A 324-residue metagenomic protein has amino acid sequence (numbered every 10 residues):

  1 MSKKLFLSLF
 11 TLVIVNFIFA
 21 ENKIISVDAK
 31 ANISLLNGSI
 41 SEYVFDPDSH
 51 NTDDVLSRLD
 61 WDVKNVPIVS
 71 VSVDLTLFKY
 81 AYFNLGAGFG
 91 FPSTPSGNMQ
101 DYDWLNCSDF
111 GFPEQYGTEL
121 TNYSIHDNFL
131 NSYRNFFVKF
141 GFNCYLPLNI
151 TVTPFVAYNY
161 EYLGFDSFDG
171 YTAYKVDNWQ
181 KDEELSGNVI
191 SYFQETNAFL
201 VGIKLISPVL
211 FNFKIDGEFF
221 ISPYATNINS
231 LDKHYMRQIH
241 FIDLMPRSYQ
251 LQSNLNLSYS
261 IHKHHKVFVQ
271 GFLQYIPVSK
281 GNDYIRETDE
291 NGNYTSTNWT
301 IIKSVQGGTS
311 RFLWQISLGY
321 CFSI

Functional and structural regions predicted by a protein language model:
M1-S26, S323-I324: Cleavable N-terminal export/targeting peptides
E21-A29, P67, K79-L85, L148-P154 (+5 more regions): Outer-envelope beta-barrel architecture signal
N32-S34: Short, structured protein-protein interaction patches enriched in aromatics and acidic/basic residues, typified by
G38-V66, F91-N135, E161-T196, S222-N254 (+1 more regions): Extracellular/periplasm-exposed beta-strand and loop segments of Gram-negative cell-envelope proteins, dominated by
S70-N84, G88-S93, G97, D101: Post-signal peptide N-terminal segment of secreted/secretory-pathway proteins
V71-L75, F136-C144, V156-Y160, V201-S207 (+4 more regions): Residues on the lipid-exposed face of transmembrane beta-strands in outer-membrane beta-barrel proteins
F89-S93, F137, G141-F142, T151-T153: Acidic, polar low-complexity intrinsically disordered regions
K204-L210, K214, Y224-T226: Short helix-capping and hinge/turn segments at secondary-structure transitions, especially at repeat and domain
